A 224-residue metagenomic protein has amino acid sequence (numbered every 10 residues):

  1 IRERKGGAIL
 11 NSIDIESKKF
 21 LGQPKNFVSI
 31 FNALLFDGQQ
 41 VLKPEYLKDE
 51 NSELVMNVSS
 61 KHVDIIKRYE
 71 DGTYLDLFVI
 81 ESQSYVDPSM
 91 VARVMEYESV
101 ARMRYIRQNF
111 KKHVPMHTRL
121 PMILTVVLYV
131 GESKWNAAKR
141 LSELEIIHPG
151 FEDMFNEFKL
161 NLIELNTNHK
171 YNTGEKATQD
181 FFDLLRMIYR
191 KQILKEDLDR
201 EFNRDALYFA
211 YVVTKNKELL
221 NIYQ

Functional and structural regions predicted by a protein language model:
I1-Q224: Elongated, amphipathic alpha-helical interaction scaffolds
